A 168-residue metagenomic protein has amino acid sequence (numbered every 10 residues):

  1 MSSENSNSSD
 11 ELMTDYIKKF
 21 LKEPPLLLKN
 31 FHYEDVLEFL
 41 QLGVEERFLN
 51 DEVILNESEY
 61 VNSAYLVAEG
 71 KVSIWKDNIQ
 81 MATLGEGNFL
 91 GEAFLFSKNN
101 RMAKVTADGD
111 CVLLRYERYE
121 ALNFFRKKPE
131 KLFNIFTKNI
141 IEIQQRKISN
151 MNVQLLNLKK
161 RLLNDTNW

Functional and structural regions predicted by a protein language model:
M1-W168: Cytosolic regulatory regions built on CNB/CRP/Popeye-like sensor folds
